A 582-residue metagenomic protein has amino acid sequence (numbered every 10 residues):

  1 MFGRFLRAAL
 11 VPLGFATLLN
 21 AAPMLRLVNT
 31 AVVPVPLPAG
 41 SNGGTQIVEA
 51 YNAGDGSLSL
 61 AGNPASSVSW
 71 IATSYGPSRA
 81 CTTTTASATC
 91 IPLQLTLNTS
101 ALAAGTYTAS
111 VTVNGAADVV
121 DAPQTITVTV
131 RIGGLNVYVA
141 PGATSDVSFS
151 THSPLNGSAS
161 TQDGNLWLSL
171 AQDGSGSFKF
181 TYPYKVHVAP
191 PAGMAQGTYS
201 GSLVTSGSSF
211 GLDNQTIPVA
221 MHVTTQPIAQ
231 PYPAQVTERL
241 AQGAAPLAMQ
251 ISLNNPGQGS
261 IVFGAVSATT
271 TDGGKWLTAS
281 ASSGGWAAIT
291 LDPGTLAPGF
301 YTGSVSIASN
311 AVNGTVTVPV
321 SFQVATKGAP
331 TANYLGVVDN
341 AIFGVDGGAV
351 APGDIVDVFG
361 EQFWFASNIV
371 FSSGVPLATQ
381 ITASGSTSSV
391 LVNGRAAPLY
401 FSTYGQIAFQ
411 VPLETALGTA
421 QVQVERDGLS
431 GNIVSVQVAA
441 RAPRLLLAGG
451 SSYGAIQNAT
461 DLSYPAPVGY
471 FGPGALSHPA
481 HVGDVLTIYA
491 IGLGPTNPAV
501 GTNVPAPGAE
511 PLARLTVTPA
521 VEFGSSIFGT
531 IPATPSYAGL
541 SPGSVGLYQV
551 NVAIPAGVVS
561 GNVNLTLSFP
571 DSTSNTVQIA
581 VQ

Functional and structural regions predicted by a protein language model:
M1-V11: Bacterial N-terminal signal peptides that target proteins for export
A22-D55, T99, A104, T127-H152 (+5 more regions): Beta-sheet-dominated interaction scaffolds and their linkers
P23-T30, A53-T96, N136-Y138, S150-A189 (+2 more regions): Surface-exposed binding patches on compact interaction domains or structured appendages
G40-V48, T89-I91, S100-V111, P141-V147 (+10 more regions): Short, solvent-exposed loop/turn segments enriched in Ser/Thr/Gly
N98, T112-D118, A189-P191, V204-F210 (+4 more regions): Beta-strand-rich extracellular modules
T106-V128, Y199, T205-V219, Y301 (+1 more regions): Terminal connector regions
V128-G134, T151, V219-T225, V320-T326 (+2 more regions): Interdomain boundary/hinge segments at the C-termini of tandem beta-sandwich modules
T326-Q582: A sequence-level detector for low-complexity, Ser/Thr- and acidic-rich stretches
